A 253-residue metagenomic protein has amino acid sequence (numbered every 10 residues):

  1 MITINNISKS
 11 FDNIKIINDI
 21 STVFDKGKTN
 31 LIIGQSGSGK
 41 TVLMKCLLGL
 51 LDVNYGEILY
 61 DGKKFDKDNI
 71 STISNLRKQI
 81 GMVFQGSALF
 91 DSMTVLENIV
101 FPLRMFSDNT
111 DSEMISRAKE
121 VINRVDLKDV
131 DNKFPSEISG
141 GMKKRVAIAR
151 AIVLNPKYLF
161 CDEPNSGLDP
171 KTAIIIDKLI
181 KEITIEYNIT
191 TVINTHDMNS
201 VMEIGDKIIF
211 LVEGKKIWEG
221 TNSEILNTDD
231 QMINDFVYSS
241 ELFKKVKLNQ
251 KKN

Functional and structural regions predicted by a protein language model:
L48: Helix-to-loop junction immediately C-terminal to a conserved catalytic motif
G56-F65: Conserved ABC transporter NBD signature motif
D111-D129: Conserved ABC ATPase "signature" region
F134-I138, M142: Conserved ABC ATPase signature
V153-K157: A short, proline-enriched helix->beta-strand linker immediately N-terminal to the Walker B motif in ABC-type P-loop
L159-D162: Catalytic Walker B motif of ABC-type/P-loop ATPase nucleotide-binding domains
P170-T172: Helix N-cap at the start of a conserved alpha-helix in ABC-type nucleotide-binding domains
